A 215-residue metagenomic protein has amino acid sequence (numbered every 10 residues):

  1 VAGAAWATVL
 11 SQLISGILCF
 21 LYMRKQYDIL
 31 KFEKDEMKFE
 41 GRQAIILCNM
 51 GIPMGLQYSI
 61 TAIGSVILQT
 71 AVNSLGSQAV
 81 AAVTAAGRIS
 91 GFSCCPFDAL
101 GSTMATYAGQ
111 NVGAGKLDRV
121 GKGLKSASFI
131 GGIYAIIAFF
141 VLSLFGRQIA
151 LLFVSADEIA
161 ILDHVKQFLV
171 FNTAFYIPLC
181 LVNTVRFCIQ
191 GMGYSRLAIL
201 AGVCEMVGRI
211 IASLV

Functional and structural regions predicted by a protein language model:
V1, S195-A198, V207, V215: N-terminal membrane-sensor/transducer module of prokaryotic signaling receptors
V1, S59-R88, F92, Q110 (+1 more regions): Helix-terminus/linker motif at the lipid-water interface of multi-pass membrane proteins
V1-I52, A108-F175, V215: Short alpha-helical transmembrane segments in multi-pass integral membrane proteins
A4, R42, V80-V83, G87-S90 (+4 more regions): Alpha-helical membrane and juxtamembrane elements of multi-pass inner-membrane transport and channel proteins
V9-I17, G51, G55-T70, S74 (+4 more regions): Hydrophobic alpha-helical transmembrane bundles that constitute the permease/transmembrane domains of multi-pass
R24-F32, V66, T70, S74 (+4 more regions): Transmembrane helix-loop junctions in multipass membrane proteins, especially transporters and channels
A82-G146, L179-G193, L197-A201: Small-residue-rich hydrophobic transmembrane alpha-helices
